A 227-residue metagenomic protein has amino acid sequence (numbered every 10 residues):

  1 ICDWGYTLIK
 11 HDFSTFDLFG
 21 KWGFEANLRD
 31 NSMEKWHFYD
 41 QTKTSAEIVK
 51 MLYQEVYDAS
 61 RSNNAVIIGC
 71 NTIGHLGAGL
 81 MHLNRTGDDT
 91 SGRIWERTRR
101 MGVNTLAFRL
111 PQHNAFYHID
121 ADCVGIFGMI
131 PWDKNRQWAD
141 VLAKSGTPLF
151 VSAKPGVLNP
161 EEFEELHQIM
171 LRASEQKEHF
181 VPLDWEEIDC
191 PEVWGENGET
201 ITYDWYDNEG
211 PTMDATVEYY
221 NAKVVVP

Functional and structural regions predicted by a protein language model:
I1-G128: Aromatic- and carboxylate-enriched substrate-binding clefts and catalytic-loop regions of carbohydrate-active enzymes
T15-F16, I73-H75, L149, G156 (+1 more regions): Short, solvent-exposed loop/turn segments at secondary-structure junctions
A78-L80, G128-M129, A153-P155, M213-A215: Short conserved micro-motifs at the rims of enzyme active sites and ligand-binding pockets
A121, A153-N159, V181-E186: Short coil/turn segments at secondary-structure boundaries
F127-V141: Structural motif
V141-Q176: Catalytic cores of secreted or luminal carbohydrate-active enzymes
L142-S145, F150, L183-P227: Carbohydrate-binding surface patches
